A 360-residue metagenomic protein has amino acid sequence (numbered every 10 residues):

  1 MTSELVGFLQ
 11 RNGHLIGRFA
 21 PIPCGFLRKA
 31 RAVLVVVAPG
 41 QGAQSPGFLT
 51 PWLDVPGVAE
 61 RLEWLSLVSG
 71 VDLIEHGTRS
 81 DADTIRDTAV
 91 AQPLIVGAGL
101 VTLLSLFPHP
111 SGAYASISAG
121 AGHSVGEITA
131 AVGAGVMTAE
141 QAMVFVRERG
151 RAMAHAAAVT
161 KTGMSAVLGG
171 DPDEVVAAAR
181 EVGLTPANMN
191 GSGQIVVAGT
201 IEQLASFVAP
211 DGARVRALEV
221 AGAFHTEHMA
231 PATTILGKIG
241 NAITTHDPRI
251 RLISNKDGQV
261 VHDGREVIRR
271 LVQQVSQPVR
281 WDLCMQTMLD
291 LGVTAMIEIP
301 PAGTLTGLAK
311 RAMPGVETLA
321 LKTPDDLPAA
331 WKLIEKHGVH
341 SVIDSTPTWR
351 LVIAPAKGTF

Functional and structural regions predicted by a protein language model:
M1-Q10: Extreme N-terminal basic, low-complexity initiation segments that serve as generic localization/processing leaders
T2, A20, A30, T346-T348 (+1 more regions): Ala/Thr-enriched low-complexity intrinsically disordered regions
F26-E174, L218, A295-D325, A356: FabD-like malonyl-/acyl-CoA
Q41-A43, S69, D81, G133-S276: Alpha/beta catalytic cores of group-transfer enzymes, especially the acyltransferase/condensing modules of polyketide
R214-I299, G303-G307, T318, D326-P328 (+3 more regions): Acyltransferase
